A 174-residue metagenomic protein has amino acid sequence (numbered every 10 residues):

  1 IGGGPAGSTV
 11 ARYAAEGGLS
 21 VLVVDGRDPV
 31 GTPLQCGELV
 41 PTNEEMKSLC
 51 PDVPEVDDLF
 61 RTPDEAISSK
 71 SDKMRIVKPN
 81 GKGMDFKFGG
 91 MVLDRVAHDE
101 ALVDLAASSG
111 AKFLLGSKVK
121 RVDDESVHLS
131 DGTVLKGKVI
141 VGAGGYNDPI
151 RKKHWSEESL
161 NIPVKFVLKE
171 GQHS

Functional and structural regions predicted by a protein language model:
I1-A6, L22: Beta1/beta-strand and adjacent pyrophosphate-binding region of the FAD-binding site in flavoprotein oxidoreductases
G3, Y13, G17, P29 (+1 more regions): Predominantly flavin-linked oxidoreductase catalytic cores and closely associated redox partners
S8-R12: Short, hydrophobic alpha-helix immediately C-terminal to the catalytic nucleophile
Y13, G26-M74: N-terminal FAD cofactor-binding segment of flavoenzymes
L19-D25: Short beta-strand "acidic-cap" motif of Rossmann-like dinucleotide-binding folds
D72-K78, E125-H128: Short polybasic amphipathic segments
M84-L105: Short beta-strand to alpha-helix junction loop
